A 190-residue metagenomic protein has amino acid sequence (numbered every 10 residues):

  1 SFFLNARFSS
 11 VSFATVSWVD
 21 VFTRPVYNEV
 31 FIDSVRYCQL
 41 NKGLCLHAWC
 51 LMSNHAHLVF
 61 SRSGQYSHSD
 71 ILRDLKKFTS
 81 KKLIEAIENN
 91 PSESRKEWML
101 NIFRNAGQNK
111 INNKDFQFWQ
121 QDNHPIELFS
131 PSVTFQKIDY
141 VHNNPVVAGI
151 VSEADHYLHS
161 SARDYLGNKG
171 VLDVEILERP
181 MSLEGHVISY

Functional and structural regions predicted by a protein language model:
S1-Y190: Short catalytic/metal-binding and nucleic-acid-binding patches
